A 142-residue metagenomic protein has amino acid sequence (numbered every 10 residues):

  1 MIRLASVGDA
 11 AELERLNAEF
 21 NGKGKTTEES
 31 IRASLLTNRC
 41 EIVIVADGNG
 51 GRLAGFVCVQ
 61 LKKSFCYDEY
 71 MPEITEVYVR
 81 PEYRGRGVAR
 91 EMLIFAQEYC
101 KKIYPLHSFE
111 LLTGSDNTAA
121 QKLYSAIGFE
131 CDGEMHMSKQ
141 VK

Functional and structural regions predicted by a protein language model:
L4-G8, E14-E69, T75, L93-I94 (+1 more regions): Acetyl-CoA-dependent GNAT
A5, V77-V79, T113: Hydrophobic adenine-recognition pocket in adenosine-nucleotide-binding enzymes
R80-E82, R86, S115-D116: Active-site acidic-Proline motif in GNAT/NAT acetyltransferases
Y83, G87-F95: Conserved acetyl-CoA pyrophosphate-binding loop and the N-cap/start of the following alpha-helix in GNAT-like
R90, S115-G133: Conserved active-site alpha-helix within GNAT-family acetyltransferase domains
K101-T113: Conserved GNAT acetyl-CoA-binding A-motif
S138-K142: Short beta-strand-to-coil "C-cap" segments at the C-terminal boundary of structured domains/repeats, marking
